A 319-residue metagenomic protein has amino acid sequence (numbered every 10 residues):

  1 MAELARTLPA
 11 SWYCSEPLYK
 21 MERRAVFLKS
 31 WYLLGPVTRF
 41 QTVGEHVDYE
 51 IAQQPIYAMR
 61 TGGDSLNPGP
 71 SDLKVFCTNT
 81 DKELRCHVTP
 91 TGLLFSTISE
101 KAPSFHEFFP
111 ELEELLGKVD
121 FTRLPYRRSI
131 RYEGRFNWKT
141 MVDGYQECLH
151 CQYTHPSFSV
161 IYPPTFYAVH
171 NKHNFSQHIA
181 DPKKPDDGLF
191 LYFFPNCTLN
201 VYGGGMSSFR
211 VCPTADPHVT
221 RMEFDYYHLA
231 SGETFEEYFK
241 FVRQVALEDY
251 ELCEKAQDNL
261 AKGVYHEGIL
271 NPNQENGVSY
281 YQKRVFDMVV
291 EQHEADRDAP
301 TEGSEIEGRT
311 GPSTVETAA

Functional and structural regions predicted by a protein language model:
M1-F76, C86: N-terminal pre-ligand scaffold of iron-sulfur
F40-Q41, Y57-G63, N67-G69, R85-A319: C-terminal catalytic domain of Rieske-type non-heme iron oxygenases
D81: Phosphate/diphosphate-binding loops
